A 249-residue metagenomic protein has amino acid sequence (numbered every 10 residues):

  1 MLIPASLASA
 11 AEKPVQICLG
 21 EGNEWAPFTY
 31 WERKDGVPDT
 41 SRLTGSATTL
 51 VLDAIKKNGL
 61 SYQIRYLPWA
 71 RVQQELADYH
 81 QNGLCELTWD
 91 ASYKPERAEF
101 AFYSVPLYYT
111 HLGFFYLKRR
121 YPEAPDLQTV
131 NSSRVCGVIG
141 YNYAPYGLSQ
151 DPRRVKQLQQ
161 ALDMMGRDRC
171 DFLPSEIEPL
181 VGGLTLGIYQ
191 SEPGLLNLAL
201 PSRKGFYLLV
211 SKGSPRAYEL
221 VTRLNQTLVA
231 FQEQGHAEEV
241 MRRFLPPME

Functional and structural regions predicted by a protein language model:
A10, S61, N142-K156, S191 (+1 more regions): Ligand-binding clefts/hinges and TM-proximal coupling segments of bilobed small-molecule sensing domains
A11-P95, R154: Extracytoplasmic small-molecule ligand-binding "clamshell" domains of the periplasmic binding protein/Venus flytrap
G22-E24, Y109-G113, I188-N225, P247-E249: Periplasmic-binding protein-like
S41-D53, L117-K156, E178: Bilobed "Venus flytrap"/periplasmic-binding protein-like clamshell domains and structurally analogous long
T48-K57, L209-R242: Extended ligand-binding regions for polar small-molecule ligands
I55-K56, Y62, A70-L84, F102 (+2 more regions): Short helices/loops that flank or line small-molecule/ion binding pockets
R65-V130, Y143, A199-L200: Acidic, polar ligand-binding/catalytic clefts
L87-A98, D171-R203: A ligand-binding cleft/hinge motif common to bilobed small-molecule-binding domains
